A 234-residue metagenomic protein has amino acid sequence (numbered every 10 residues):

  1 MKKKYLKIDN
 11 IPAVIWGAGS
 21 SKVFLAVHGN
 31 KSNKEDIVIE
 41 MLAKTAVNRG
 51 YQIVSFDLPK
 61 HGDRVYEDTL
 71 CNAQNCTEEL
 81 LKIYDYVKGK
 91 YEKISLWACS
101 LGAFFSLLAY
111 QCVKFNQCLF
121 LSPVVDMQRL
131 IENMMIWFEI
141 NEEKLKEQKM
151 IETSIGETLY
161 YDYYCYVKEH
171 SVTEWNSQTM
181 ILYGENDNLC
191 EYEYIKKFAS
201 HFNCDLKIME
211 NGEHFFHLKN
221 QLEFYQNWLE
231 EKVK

Functional and structural regions predicted by a protein language model:
M1-G19: N-terminal cap/lid segment of alpha/beta-hydrolase-fold proteins
S21-G29: Short beta-strand element of the alpha/beta-hydrolase
N30, D57-E67, V124, G212: Short beta-to-alpha linker loops that shape the active-site pocket of alpha/beta-hydrolase fold enzymes
K31-A43, E193: The serine-hydrolase catalytic nucleophile loop
V38-I39, A43-V65: Conserved alpha/beta-hydrolase
H61-K90: Catalytic nucleophile-loop/oxyanion-hole region of alpha/beta-hydrolase and closely related hydrolase-like folds
A98-S106: Gly/Ala-rich beta-loop-alpha elbow adjacent to hydrolase catalytic centers
K114-K197, H201-I208, G212-V233: The alpha/beta-hydrolase serine catalytic core
